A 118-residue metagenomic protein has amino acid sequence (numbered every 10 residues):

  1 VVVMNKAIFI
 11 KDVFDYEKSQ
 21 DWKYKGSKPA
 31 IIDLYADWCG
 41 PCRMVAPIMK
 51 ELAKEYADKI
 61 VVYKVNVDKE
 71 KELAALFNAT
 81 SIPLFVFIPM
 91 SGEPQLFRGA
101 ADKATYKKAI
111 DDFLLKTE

Functional and structural regions predicted by a protein language model:
V2, V61-Y63, Q95-R98: Structural signal for short hydrophobic segments within the conserved structured cores of catalytic domains across
V3-P29: A short beta-strand-turn-helix
F14, K18, M44, K54-A57 (+2 more regions): Sec-exported extracytoplasmic/periplasmic mature domains
S27-A30, L34-W38, S81: Short pre-active-site segment immediately N-terminal to redox-active cysteine/selenocysteine motifs in thiol-based
L34, V45-A53, A57-E72: Thiol-based oxidoreductase modules, predominantly thioredoxin-like and allied folds used for disulfide exchange
D37-M44, L84: C-type cytochrome heme c attachment motif
R43, L76-T80: A short glycine-leucine-enriched loop at secondary-structure breakpoints that most characteristically corresponds
S81, V86-E118: Non-catalytic, surface beta->alpha helical segment in thiol-disulfide oxidoreductase systems
